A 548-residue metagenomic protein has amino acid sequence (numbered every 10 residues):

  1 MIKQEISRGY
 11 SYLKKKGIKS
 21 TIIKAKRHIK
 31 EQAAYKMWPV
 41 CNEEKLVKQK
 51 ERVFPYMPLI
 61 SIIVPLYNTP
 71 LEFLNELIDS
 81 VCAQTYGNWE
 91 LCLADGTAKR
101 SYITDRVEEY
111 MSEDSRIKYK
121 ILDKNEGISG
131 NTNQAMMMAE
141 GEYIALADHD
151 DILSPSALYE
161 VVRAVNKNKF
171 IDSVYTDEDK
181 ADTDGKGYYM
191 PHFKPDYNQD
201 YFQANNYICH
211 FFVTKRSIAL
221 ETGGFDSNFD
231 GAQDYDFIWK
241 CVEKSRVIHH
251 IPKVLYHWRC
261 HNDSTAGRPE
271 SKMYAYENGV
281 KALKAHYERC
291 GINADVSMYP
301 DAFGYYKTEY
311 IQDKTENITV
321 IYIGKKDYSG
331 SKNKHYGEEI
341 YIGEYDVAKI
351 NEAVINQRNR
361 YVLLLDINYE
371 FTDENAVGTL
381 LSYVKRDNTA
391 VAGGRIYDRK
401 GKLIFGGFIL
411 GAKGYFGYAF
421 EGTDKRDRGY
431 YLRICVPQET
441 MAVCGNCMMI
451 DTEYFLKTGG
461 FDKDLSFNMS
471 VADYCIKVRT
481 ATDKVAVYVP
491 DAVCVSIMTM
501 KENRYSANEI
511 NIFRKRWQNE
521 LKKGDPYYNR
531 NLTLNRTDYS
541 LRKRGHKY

Functional and structural regions predicted by a protein language model:
I18-S80, A294-S331, I340: N-proximal low-complexity "stem/linker" segments adjacent to membrane-targeting elements
C82-I121, K326-A348: Acidic donor-binding segment of Leloir-type glycosyltransferases
L122-A139, Y345-Q357: Glycine-rich, basic loop-to-helix element that forms the pyrophosphate-binding segment of sugar-nucleotide handling
S129, G187-V213, S217, G411-I450: A recurrent flexible, glycine/aromatic-enriched loop bordering the glycosyltransferase active site that acts as
I144, V362: Short aromatic/hydrophobic "clamp" motif used to bind/position activated sugar donors
S156-Y188, Y369-K413: Conserved donor NDP-sugar-binding/catalytic core segment of glycosyltransferases
N198-K284, C444, I450, G460-L465: Conserved nucleotide-sugar donor-binding catalytic segment
G223-W239, S271-Y274, Q438-T480, K484-Y488 (+3 more regions): Donor nucleotide-sugar recognition loop
